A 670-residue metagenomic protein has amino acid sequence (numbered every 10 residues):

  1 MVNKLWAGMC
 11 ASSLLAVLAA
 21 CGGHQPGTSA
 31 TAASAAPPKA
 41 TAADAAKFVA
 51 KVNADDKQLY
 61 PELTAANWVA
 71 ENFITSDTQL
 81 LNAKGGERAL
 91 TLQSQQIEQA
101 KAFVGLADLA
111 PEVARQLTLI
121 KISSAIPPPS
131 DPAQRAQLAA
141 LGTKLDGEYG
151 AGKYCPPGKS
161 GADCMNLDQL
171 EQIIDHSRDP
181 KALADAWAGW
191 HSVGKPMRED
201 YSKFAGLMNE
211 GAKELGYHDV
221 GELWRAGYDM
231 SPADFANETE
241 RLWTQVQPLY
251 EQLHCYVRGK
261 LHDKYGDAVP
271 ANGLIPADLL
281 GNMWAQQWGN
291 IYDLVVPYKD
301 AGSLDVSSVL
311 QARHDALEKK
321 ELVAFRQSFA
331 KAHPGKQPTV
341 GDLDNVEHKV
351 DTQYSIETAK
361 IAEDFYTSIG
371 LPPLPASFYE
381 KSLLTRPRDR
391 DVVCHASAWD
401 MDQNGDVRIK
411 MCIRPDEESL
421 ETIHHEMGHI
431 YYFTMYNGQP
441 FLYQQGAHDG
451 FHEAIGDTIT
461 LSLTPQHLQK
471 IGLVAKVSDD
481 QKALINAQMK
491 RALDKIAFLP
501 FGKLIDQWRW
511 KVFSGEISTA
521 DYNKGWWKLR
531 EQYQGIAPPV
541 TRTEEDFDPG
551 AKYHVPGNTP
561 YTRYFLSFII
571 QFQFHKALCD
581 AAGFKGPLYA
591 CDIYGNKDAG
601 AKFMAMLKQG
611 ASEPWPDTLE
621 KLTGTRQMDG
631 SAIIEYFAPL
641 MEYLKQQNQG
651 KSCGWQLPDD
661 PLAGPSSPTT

Functional and structural regions predicted by a protein language model:
V17-A20: C-terminal motif of bacterial Sec signal peptides marking the signal peptidase cleavage site
G22-Q25: Bacterial signal peptide processing site
G27-A45, D77-T78, T118-I120, D219-E222 (+15 more regions): C-terminal, non-catalytic "cap/extension" segments appended to globular domains
A33-K203, G221, K552-V555, T559-T562 (+3 more regions): N-terminal helix-rich structural modules
A162-Q169, K203-K410, D480-R491, A497 (+1 more regions): Active-site-proximal, well-structured secondary-structure segments within enzyme catalytic domains
E222, A226, C412, F433-T458 (+1 more regions): Post-HEXXH active-site segment of zinc metalloproteases
F235, T239-L249, G446-L484: Post-HExxH zinc-binding segment in Zn-dependent metallohydrolases
P415-E426: Short alpha-helical catalytic segment bearing the HExxH-like zincin motif of zinc-dependent metalloproteases
